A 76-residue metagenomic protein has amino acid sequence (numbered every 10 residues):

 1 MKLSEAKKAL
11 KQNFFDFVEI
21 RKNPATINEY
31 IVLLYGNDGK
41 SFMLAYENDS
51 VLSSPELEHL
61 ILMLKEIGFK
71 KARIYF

Functional and structural regions predicted by a protein language model:
K7-K8, F15-F17, S41: N-terminal intrinsically disordered, cationic/polar leader segments that include organellar targeting peptides
K8-K11, I67: Intrinsically disordered, low-complexity regions
Q12, F17-A25: N-terminal basic/disordered segments at the start of proteins
P24-N48: Short aromatic-glycine-(Arg/Gly/Cys) micro-motifs in beta-strand/loop hairpins
P55-G68: A short, charged, amphipathic alpha-helix used as a generic interaction element across diverse proteins
K71-F76: Short hydrophobic/aromatic patches at helix-to-coil boundaries
